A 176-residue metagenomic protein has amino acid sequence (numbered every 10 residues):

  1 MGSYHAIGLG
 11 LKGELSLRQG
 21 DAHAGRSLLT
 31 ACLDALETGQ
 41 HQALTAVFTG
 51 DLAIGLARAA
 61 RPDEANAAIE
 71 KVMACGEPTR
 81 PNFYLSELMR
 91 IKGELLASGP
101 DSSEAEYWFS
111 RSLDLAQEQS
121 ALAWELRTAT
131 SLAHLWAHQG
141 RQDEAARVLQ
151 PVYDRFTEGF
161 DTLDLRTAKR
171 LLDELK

Functional and structural regions predicted by a protein language model:
M1-K176: Helix-coil-helix junctions within alpha-helical repeat/solenoid scaffolds
